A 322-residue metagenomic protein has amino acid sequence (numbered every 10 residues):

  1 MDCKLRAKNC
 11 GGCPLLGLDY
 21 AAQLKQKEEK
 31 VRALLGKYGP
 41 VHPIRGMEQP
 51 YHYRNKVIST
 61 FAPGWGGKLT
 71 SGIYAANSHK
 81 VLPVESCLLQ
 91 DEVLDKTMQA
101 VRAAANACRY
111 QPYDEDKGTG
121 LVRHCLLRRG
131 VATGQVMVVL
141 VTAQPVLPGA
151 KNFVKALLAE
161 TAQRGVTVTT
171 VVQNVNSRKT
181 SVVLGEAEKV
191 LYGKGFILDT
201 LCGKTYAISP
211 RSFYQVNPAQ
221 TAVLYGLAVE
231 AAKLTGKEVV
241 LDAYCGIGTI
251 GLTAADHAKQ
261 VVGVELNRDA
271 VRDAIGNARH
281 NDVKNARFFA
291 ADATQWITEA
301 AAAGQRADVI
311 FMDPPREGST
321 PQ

Functional and structural regions predicted by a protein language model:
C3-R6, C10-C13: Short cysteine clusters
G11-D114, L127, A132, V146-L147: Extended interfacial segments that mediate partner engagement and assembly in macromolecular machines
N55, G134-V136, K237-E238: Nucleotide donor/acceptor-binding cores
G72-A75, V139-V141, A274: Short, acidic/hydrophobic/Gly-rich beta-strand patch recurrent on exposed beta strands that often constitutes part
P112-T119, V240: Short helix/loop segment immediately N-terminal to the Walker
L121-R123: Mid-to-C-terminal catalytic/tRNA-binding core of tRNA(Ile)-lysidine synthase
L127, T133-A143, T205-S209, V309: Short, aliphatic-rich beta-strand segments
P148-Q322: Rossmann-like S-adenosyl-L-methionine
